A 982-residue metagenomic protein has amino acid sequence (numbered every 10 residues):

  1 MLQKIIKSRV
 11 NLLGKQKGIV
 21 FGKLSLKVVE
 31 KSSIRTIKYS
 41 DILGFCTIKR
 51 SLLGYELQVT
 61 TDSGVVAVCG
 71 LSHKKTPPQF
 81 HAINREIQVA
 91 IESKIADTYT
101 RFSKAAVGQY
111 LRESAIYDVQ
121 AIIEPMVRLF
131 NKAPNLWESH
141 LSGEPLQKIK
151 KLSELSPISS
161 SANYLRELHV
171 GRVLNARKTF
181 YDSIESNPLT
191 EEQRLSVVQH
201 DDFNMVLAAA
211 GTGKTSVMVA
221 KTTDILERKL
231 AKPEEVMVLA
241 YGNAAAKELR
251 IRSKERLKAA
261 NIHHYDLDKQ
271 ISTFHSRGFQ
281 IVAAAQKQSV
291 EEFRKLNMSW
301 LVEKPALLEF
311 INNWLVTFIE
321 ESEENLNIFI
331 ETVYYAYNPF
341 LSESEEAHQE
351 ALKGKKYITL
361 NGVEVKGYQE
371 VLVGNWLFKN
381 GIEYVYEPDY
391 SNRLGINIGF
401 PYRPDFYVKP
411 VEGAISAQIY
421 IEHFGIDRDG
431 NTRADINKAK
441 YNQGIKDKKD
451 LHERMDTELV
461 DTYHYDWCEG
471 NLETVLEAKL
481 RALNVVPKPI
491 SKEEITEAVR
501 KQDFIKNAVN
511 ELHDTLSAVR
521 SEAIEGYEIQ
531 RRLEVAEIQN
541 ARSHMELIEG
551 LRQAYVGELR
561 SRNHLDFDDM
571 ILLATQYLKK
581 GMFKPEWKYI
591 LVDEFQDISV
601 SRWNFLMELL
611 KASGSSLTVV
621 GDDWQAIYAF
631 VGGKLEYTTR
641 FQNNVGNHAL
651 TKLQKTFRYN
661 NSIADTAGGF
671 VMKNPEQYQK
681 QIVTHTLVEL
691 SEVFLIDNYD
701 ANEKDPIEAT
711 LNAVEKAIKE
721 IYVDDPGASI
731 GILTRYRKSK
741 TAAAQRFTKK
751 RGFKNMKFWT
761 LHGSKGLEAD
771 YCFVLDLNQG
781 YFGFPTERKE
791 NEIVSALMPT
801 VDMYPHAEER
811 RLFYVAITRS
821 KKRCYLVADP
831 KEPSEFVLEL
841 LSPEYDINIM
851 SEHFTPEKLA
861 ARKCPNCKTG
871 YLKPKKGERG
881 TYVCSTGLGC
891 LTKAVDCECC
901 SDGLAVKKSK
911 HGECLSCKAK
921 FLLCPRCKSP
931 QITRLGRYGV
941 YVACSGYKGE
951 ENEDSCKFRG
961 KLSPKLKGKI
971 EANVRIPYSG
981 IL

Functional and structural regions predicted by a protein language model:
G22, S32, T60-G70, A96-S289 (+1 more regions): P-loop NTPase Walker
S25-S51: Phosphoinositide-dependent membrane-docking surfaces
A105-G108, S114, E235, A240-F329 (+2 more regions): Conserved P-loop NTPase-based nucleic-acid remodeling module centered on helicase motor cores
W137, L152-A210, T215-V219, M237 (+15 more regions): Conserved helicase NTPase motor core
T215-M218, S342, E346, E350 (+3 more regions): Helicase P-loop NTPase motor core
A439, G444-I445, K449-D450, W603-V693: Conserved RecA-like helicase ATPase core segment that couples NTP binding/hydrolysis to strand translocation
K757-R788: A short beta-strand element within the Helicase C-terminal
N778-F854: C-terminal accessory regions
